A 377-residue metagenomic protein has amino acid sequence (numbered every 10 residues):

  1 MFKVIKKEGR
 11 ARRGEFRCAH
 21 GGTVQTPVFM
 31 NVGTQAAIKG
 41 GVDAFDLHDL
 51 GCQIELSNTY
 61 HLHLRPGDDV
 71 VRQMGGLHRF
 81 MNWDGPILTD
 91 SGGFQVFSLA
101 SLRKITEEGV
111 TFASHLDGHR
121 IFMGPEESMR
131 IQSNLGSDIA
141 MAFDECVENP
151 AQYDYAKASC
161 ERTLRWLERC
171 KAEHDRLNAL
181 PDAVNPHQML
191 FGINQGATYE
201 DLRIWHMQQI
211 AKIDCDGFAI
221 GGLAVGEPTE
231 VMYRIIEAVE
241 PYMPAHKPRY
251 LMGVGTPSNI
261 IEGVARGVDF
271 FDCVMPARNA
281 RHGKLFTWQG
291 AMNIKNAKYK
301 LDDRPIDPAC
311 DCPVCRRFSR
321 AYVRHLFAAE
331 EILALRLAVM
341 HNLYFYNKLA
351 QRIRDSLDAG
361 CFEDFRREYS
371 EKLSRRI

Functional and structural regions predicted by a protein language model:
M1-E15, V24-N31, G40-G41, D144-P150 (+1 more regions): C-terminal extensions of enzymes
M1-V184, A297-K300: Non-catalytic, usually N-terminal nucleic-acid engagement modules in DNA/RNA processing proteins
G22, E55, D90, Q132 (+5 more regions): Conserved, mostly hydrophobic/aromatic
E127, I131, L135, A158-R169 (+5 more regions): A non-catalytic, amphipathic alpha-helix used as a structural packing/dimerization or gating element in enzyme scaffolds
G136, L167, K171-H174, N178 (+4 more regions): Structural signal for hydrophobic packing residues in well-ordered secondary-structure cores of soluble enzyme domains
N149-Q152, K157, G217-L223, I332-L335: Glycine- and acidic
E161-L164, E173, L177, N185 (+1 more regions): Glycine-rich phosphate/ribose-binding loops and adjacent secondary-structure elements that form binding surfaces
